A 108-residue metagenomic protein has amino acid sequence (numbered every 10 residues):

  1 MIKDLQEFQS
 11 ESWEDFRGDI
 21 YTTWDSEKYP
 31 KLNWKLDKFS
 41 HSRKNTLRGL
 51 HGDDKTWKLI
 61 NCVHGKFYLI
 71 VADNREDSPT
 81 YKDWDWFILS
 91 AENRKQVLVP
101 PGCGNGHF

Functional and structural regions predicted by a protein language model:
M1-E92: Non-catalytic, conserved peripheral segments adjacent to functional cores
L89-F108: Conserved metal-binding segment of the jelly-roll/cupin
